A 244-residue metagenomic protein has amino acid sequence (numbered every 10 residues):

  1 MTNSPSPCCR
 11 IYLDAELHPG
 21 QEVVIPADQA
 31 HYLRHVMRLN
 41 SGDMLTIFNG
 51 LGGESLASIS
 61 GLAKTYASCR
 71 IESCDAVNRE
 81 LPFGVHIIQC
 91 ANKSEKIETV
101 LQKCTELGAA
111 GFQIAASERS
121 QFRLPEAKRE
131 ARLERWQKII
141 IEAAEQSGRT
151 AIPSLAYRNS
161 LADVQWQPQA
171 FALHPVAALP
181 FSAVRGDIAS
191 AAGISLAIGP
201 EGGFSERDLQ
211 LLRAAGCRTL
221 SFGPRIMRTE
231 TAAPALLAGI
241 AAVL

Functional and structural regions predicted by a protein language model:
M1-A76: N-terminal positively charged helical leader segments and presequences
V23-I25, P82-H86, A192-S195, A214-F222: Glycine/charged-rich beta-loop-alpha catalytic/anionic-binding loops adjacent to active sites
C69, I152-A156, T219: Generic structural signal for residues in well-ordered beta-strands
C74, A116-R119, P224-R225: Short, ordered loop/turn segments at secondary-structure junctions
N78-F171: RNA substrate-binding interface of SAM-dependent RNA methyltransferases
P168-L209, R218-S221: Active-site/ligand-binding-proximal alpha/beta "capping" segment
E206-L244: Structured adenosyl-cofactor binding patch, chiefly the S-adenosyl-L-methionine
